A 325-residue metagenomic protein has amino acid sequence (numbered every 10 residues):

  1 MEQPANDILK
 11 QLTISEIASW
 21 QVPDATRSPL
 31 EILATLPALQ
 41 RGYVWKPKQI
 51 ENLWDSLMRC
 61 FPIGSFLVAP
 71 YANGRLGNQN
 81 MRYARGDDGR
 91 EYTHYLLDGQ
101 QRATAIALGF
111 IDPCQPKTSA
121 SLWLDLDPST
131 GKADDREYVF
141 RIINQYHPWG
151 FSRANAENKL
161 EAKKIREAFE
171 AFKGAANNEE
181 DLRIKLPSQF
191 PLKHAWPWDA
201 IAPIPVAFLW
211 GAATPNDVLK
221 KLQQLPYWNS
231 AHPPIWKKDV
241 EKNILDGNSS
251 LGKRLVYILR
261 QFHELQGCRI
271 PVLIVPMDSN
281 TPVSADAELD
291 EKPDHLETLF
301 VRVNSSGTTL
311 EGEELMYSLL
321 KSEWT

Functional and structural regions predicted by a protein language model:
E2-Y43, W54-T325: Basic- and aromatic-enriched surface patches that contact anionic nucleotides/nucleic acids
P47-K48: An N-terminal domain-cap segment
